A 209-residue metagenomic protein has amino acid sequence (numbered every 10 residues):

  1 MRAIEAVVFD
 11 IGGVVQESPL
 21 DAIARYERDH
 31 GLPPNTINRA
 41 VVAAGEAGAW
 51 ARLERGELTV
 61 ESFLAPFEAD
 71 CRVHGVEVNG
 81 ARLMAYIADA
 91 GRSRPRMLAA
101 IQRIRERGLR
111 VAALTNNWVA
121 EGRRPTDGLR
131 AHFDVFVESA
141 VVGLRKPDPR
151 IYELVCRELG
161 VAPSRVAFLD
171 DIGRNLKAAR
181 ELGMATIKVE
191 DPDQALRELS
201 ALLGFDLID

Functional and structural regions predicted by a protein language model:
M1-E5, F9, Q102, L114 (+1 more regions): Asp-based, Mg2+/Mn2+-dependent phosphohydrolase catalytic module
R2-A99, E106-R107, W118: N-terminal helical cap/lid subdomain that shapes the substrate entry/recognition surface in HAD-like hydrolases
R107-G108, H132: Structured helix-beta-strand junction loops
R110-A112: Structured, non-catalytic alpha/beta "coupling" segments that mediate domain-domain communication and provide generic
